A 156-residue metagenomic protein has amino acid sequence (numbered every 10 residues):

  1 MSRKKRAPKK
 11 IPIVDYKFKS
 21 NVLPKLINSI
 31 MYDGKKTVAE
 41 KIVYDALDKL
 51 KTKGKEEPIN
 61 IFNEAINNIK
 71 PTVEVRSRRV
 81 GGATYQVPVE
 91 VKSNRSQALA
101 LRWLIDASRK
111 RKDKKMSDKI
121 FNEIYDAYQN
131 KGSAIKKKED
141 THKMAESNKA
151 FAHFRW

Functional and structural regions predicted by a protein language model:
S2-D33, T37, Y44-W156: Strongly charged
